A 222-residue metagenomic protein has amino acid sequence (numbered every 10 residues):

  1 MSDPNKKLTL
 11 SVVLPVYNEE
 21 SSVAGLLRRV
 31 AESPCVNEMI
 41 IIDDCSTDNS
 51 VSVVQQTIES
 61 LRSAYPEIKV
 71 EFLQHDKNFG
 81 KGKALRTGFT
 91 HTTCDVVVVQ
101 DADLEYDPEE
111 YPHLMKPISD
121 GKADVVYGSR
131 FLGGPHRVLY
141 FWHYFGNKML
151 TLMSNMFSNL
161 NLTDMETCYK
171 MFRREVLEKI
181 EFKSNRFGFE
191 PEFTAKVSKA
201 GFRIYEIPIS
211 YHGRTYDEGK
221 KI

Functional and structural regions predicted by a protein language model:
M1-A31: N-proximal low-complexity "stem/linker" segments adjacent to membrane-targeting elements
M1-L8, F157-L160, F182-I222: Hydrophobic helical membrane-anchoring modules
E19-S22, S46, K81, D107: Donor nucleotide-sugar binding loop of glycosyltransferases
S21-G25, D48-I58: Acidic helix N-cap motif at the loop->helix transition within catalytic regions of sugar-transfer enzymes
L27, V36-S46, E71-H75: Short beta-strand/loop segment that forms part of the nucleotide-sugar
D43-S52, L104: A conserved acidic beta->alpha catalytic loop
I68-K69, H75-T92, V96, P108-F187 (+1 more regions): Acceptor/aglycone-binding surface of glycosyltransferases and processive sugar-polymer synthases
